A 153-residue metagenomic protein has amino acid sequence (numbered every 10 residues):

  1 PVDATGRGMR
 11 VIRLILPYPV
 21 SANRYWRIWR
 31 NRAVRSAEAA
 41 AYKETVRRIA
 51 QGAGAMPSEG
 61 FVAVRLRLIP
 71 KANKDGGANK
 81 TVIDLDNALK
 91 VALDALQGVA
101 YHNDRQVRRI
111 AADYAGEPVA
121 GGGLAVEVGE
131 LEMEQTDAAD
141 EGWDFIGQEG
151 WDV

Functional and structural regions predicted by a protein language model:
V2-V153: Acidic, proline/glycine-enriched N-terminal capping motif
